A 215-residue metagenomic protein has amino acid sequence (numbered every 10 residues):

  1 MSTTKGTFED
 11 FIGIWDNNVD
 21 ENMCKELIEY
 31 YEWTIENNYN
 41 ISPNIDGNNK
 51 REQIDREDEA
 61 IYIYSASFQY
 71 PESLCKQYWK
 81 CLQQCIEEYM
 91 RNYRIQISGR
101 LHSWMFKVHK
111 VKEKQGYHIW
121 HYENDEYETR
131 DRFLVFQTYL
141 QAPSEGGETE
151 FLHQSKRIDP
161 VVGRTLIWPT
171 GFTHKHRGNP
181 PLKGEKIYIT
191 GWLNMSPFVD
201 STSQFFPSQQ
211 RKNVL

Functional and structural regions predicted by a protein language model:
M1-T165, T173-L215: Fe(II)/2-oxoglutarate oxygenase catalytic core
